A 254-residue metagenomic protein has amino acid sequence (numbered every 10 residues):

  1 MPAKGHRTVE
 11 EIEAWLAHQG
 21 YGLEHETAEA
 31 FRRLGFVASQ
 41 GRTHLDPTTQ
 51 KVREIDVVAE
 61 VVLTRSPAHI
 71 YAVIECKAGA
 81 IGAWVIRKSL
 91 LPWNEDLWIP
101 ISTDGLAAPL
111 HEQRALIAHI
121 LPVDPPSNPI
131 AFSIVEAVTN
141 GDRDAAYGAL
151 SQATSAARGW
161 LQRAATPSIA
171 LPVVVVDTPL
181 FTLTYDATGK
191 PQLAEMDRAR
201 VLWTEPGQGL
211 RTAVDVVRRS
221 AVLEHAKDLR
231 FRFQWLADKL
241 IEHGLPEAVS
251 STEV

Functional and structural regions predicted by a protein language model:
M1-V254: Intrinsically disordered, low-complexity Ser/Thr/Pro/Gly-rich regulatory segments
